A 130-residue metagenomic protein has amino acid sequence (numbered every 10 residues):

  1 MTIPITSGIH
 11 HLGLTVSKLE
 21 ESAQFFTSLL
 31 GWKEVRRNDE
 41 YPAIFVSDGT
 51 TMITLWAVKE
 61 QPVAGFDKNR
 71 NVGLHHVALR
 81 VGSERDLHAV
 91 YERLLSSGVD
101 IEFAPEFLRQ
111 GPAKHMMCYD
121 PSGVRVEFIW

Functional and structural regions predicted by a protein language model:
M1-E20, L74-L79: N-terminal beta-strand motif that seeds the catalytic metal site of vicinal oxygen chelate
M1-I5, Y91-W130: Vicinal oxygen chelate
G8, E40, G73, P112: Exposed loop/turn and edge beta-strand positions of beta-sandwich/beta-sheet ligand-binding modules
T15-I53, A57-K59, Q110: Core segments of cupin and vicinal oxygen chelate
E21-A23, E84-A89: Short, conserved charged micro-motifs
I44-S47, F66-D67, M116-M117: Short glycine-biased active-site loop of nucleotidyltransferases that positions the nucleotide triphosphate and helps
D48-T50, N71-L74: Short connector loops at helix/strand junctions that flank enzyme active sites, especially segments positioning acidic
E60-F66, F103-A104: A short, acidic/glycine-rich surface segment
